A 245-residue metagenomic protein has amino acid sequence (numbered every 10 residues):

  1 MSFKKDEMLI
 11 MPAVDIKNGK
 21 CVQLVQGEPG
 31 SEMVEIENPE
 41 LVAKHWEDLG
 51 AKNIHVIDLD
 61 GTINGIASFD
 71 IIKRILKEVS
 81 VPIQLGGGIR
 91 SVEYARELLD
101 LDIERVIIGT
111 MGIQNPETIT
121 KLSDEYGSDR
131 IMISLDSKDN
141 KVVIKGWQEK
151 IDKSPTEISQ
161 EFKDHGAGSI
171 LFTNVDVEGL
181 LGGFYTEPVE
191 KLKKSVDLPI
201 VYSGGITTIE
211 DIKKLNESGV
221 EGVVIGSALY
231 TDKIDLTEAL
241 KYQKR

Functional and structural regions predicted by a protein language model:
L9, E78-L85, S128-M132, K145-W147 (+1 more regions): Short beta-strand/loop segments at the ligand-binding rim of alpha/beta enzyme cores
D15, W46, I54, L98 (+4 more regions): Conserved, mostly hydrophobic/aromatic
N18-V22, Q26-G30, L99, I103-E178: Conserved anion-binding
D48-L49, H55, L59-L101, T186-E190: N-terminal active-site wall of soluble small-molecule enzyme domains
N53-S68, N115, L171-G182: Glycine-rich, proline-tolerant flexible connector loops at the mouths of alpha/beta enzymes
H55-D58, Q84, I107-I108, M132 (+2 more regions): Conserved beta-strand positions in the central sheet of alpha/beta enzyme cores
I83-D102, V189, K193-G222: Catalytic cores of alpha/beta
E97-T118, G204-T208, S218-E238: Glycine-rich phosphate-binding active-site loops on the catalytic face of alpha/beta enzymes
